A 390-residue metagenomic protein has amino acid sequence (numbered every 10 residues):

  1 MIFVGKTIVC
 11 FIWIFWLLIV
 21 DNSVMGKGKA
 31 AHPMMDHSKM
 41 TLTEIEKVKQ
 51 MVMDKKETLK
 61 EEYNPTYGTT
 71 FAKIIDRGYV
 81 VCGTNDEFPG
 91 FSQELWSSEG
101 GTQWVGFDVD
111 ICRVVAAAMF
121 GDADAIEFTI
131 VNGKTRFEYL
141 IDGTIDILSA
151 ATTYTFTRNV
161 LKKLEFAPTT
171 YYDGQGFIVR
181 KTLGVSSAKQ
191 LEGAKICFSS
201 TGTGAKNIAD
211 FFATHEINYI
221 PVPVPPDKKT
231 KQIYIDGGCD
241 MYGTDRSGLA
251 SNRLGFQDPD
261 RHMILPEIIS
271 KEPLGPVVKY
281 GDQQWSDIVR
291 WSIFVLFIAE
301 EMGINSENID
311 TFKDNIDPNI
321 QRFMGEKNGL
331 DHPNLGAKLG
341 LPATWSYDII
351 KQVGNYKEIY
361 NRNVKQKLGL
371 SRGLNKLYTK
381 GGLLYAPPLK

Functional and structural regions predicted by a protein language model:
V9-I19: Bacterial N-terminal signal peptides
V24-G26, A30: Boundary at the C-terminal end of the N-terminal hydrophobic targeting segment
M34, L42-P65, F71, K181-V185 (+7 more regions): Extended ligand-binding regions for polar small-molecule ligands
M51, K55-A150, L341, Y356: Extracytoplasmic small-molecule ligand-binding "clamshell" domains of the periplasmic binding protein/Venus flytrap
T70, I111-C112, T135-L140, D227-Y234 (+2 more regions): Short, hydrophobic alpha-helical packing/hinge segments within bilobed ligand-binding/sensory domains
V81-G90, G101-M119, T153-T155, Y172-Q232: Bilobed "Venus flytrap"/periplasmic-binding protein-like clamshell domains and structurally analogous long
P89, R113, A117, G121-Q190 (+2 more regions): Acidic, polar ligand-binding/catalytic clefts
V115, L140-I141, L191, I233-D236 (+2 more regions): Hydrophobic residues within well-ordered alpha-helices
